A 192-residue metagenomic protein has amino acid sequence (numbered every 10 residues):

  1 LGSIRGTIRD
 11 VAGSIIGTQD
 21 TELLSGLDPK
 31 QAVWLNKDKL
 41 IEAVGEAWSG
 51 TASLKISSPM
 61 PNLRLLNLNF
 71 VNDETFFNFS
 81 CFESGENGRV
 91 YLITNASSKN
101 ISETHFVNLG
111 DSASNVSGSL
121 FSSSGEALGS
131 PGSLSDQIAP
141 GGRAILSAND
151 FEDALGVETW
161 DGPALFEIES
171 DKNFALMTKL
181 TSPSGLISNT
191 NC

Functional and structural regions predicted by a protein language model:
L1-C192: Gly/Pro-rich, tryptophan- and cysteine-flecked surface segments typical of secreted/extracellular proteins
